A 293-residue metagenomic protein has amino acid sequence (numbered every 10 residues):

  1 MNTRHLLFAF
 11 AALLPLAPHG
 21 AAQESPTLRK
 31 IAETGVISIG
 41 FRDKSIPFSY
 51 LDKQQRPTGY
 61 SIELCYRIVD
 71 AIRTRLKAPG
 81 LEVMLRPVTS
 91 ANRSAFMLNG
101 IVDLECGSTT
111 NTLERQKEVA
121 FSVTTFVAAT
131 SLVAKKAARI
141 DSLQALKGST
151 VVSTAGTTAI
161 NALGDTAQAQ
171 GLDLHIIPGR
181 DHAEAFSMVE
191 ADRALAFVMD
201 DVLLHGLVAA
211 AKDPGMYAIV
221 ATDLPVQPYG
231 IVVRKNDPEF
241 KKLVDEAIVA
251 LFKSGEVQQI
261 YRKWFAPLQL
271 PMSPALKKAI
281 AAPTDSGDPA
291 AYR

Functional and structural regions predicted by a protein language model:
F8-P15: Bacterial N-terminal signal peptides
E24, A78-A95, A138, I176-M188 (+1 more regions): Short helix-initiation/N-cap motifs at beta->coil->alpha
E24-E105: Extracytoplasmic small-molecule ligand-binding "clamshell" domains of the periplasmic binding protein/Venus flytrap
S38, K44-P47, P57-T74, T110 (+3 more regions): Bilobed "Venus flytrap"/periplasmic-binding protein-like clamshell domains and structurally analogous long
D43, F126-A137, D201, A209-I248 (+1 more regions): Periplasmic-binding protein-like
I62-A71, A137, Q144-A145, S149-T150 (+3 more regions): Extended ligand-binding regions for polar small-molecule ligands
Y66, K77-A145, D285-Y292: Acidic, polar ligand-binding/catalytic clefts
N92, C106-K117, N161-A169, M188-P225 (+1 more regions): A ligand-binding cleft/hinge motif common to bilobed small-molecule-binding domains
